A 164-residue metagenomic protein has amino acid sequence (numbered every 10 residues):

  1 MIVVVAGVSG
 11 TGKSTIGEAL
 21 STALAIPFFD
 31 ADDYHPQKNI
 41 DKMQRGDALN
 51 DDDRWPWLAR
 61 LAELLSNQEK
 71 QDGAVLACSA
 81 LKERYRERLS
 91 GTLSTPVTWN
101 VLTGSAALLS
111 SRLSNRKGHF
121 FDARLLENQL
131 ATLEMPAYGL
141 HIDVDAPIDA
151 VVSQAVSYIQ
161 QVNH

Functional and structural regions predicted by a protein language model:
I2: Walker A (P-loop) ATP-phosphate-binding motif of ABC ATPase nucleotide-binding domains
V5: Hydrophobic anchor at the beta1->P-loop junction of P-loop NTPases
V8: P-loop (Walker A) phosphate-binding loop of NTP-binding proteins
K13: Conserved lysine of the Walker
E18-R60: Conserved substrate/cofactor phosphate-moiety recognition/catalytic segment in nucleotide-dependent phosphotransferases
D52-S94, L102: Glycine-rich phosphate-binding loop used to anchor ATP phosphates in small-molecule kinases, encompassing both
L93-R112, I142: Conserved phosphate-donor/acceptor-positioning beta-strand/loop module used by diverse small-molecule
S114-V156: Small-molecule kinase domains that catalyze NTP-dependent phosphoryl transfer to phosphate-bearing small molecules
